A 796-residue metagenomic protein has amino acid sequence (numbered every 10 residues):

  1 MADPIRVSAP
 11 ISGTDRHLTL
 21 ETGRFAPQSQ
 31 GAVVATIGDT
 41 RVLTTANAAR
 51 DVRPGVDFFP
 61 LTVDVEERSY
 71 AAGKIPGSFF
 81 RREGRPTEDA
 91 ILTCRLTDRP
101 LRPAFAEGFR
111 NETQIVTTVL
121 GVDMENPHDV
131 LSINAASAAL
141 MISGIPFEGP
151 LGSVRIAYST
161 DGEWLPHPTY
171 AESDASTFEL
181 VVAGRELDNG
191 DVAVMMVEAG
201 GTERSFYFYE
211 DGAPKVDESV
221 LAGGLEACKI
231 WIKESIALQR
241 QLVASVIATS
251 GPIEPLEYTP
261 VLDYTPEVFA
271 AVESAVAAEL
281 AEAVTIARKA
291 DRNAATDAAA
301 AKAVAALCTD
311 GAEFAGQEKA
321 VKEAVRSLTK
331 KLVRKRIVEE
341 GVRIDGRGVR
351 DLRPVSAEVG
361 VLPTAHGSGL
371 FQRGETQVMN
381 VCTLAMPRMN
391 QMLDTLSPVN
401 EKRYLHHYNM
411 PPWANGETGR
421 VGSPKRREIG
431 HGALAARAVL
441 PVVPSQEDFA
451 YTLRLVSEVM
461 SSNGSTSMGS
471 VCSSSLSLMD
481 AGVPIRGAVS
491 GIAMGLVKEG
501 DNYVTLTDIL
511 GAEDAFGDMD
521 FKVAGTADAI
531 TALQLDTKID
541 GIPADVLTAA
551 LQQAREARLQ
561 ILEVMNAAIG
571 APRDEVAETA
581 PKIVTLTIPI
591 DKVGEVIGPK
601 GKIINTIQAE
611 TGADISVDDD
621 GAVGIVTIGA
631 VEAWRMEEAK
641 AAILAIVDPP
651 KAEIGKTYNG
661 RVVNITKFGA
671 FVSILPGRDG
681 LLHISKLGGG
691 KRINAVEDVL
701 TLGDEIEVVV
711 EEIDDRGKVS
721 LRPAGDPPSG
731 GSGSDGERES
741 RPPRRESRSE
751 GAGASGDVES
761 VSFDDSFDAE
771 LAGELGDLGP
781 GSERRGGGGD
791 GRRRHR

Functional and structural regions predicted by a protein language model:
M1-A49, R53, P150, I247-S397 (+3 more regions): Extended amphipathic alpha-helical scaffolds
M1-D3, S12-R16, A26-S29, I37-R41 (+29 more regions): Short flexible coil/turn linkers enriched for glycine and charged/polar residues that connect secondary-structure
S29-Q114, V119-N126, A193, V197-E210 (+5 more regions): Glycine-rich, flexible beta-strand/loop modules in the N-terminal catalytic cores of phosphate-handling
E107-T113, E148-P150, S235-P255, A290-D291 (+7 more regions): Flexible, glycine/charged-enriched surface loops at secondary-structure junctions
I145-V284, L478-D574: Mobile "lid/hinge" segments at catalytic clefts and subdomain interfaces of large enzymes
L256-Y258, L262, Q560-T587, A633 (+1 more regions): Long, charged amphipathic helices and adjacent flexible linkers at domain junctions
A295, A303-V304, C308, D620-V631: Short glycine/threonine-rich beta-strand-turn micro-motifs
E610-T611, S616-G624, A630-F668, I674-R678 (+1 more regions): Intrinsically disordered, low-complexity mixed-charge segments
